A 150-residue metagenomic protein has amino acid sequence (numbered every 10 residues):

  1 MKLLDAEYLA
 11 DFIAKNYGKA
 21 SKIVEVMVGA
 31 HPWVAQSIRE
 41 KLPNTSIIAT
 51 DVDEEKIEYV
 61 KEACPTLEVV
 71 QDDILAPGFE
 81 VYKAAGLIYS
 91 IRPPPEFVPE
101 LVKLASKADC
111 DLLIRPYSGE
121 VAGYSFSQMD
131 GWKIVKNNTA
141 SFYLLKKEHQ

Functional and structural regions predicted by a protein language model:
M1-S21: S-adenosyl-L-methionine
A20-H31: Conserved class I S-adenosyl-L-methionine
A30-P43: Conserved SAM-binding loop of SAM-dependent methyltransferases across substrates and taxa, primarily the Class I
D51-E55: Conserved SAM/SAH-binding beta-strand->alpha-helix loop
V60-K61: Conserved SAM-binding loop
C64-A76: Conserved SAM-binding strand-loop segment of SAM-dependent methyltransferases
A76-K83: Short conserved loop adjoining the S-adenosyl-L-methionine
P95-Q150: C-terminal substrate-binding/active-site "lid" region of AdoMet-derived donor-dependent transferases
